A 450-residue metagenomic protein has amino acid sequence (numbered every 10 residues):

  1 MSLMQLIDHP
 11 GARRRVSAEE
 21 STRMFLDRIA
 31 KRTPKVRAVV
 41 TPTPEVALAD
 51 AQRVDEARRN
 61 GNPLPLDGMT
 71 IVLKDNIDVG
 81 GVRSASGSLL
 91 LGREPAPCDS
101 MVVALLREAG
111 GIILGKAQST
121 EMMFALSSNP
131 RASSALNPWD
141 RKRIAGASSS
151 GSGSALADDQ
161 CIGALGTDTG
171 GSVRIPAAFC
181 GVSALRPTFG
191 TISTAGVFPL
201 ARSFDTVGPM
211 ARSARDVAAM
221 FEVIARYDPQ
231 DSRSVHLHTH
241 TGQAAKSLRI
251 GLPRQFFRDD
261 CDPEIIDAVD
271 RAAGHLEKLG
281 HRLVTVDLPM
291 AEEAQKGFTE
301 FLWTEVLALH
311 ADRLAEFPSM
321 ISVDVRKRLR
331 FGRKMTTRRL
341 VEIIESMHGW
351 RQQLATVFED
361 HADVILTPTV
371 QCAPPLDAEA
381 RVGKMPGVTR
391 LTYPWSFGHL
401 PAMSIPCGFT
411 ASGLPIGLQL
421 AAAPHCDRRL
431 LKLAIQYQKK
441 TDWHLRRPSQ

Functional and structural regions predicted by a protein language model:
M1-L48, K278-L279, R333, R339 (+1 more regions): An N-terminal boundary/leader segment
R15, E20-T22, Q52-D55, P263-D287 (+2 more regions): Acyltransferase
F25, A47, V217, I250 (+4 more regions): Residue-level signal for inorganic ion chemistry
F25, G68, E108, L114 (+2 more regions): Glycine-rich, small-residue loops and helix-cap segments that act as flexible hinges at active-site edges
A47, A57-R131: Acidic/His- and Gly-rich active-site-bordering loop/insert found across diverse amide/peptide-bond hydrolases
L66-S86, A244-G251, F301-A355, S404-P415: Short helix-loop capping/hinge segments that flank enzyme active sites or metal/cofactor-binding pockets
C98-I224, S396-T410, L414-Q419: Short glycine/serine-rich loop segments
R186-D267, A272, M290-E292, K440-Q450: A short helix-breaking turn/cap at a secondary-structure junction
